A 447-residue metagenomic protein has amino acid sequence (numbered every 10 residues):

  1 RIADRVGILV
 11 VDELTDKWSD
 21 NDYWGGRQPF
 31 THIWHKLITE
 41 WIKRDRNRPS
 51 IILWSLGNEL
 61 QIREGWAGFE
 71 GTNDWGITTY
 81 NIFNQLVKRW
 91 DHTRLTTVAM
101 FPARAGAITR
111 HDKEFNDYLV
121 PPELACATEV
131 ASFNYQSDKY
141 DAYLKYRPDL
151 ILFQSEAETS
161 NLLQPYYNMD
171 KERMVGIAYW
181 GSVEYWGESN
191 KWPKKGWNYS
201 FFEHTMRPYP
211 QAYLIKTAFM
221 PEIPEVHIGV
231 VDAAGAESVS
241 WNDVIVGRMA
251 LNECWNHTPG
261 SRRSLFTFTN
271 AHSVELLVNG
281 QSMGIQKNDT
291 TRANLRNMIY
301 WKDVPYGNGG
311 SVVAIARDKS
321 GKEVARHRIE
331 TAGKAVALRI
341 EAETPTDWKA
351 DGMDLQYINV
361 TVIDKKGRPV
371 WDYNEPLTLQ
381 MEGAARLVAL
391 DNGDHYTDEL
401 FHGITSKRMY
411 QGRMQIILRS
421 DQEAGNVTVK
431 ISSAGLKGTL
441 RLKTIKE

Functional and structural regions predicted by a protein language model:
R1-T31, G76-W90: Aromatic-lined substrate-binding rim segments of carbohydrate-active enzymes
E40-N73: Active-site groove signature of glycoside hydrolases
S50-S55, G68, G76-A107, P122-G352 (+1 more regions): Substrate-binding clefts and catalytic carboxylate motifs of secreted carbohydrate-active enzymes
Q286-N288, A337-I340, L379-D398: Short aromatic-acidic-glycine turn motif
I299-Y306, F401-Q422: Short, hydrophobic beta-strand segments
N308-V312, Q356, E423-V427: Exposed beta-strand face motif in extracellular beta-rich ectodomains
A325-K334, K437-E447: Short beta-strand elements
